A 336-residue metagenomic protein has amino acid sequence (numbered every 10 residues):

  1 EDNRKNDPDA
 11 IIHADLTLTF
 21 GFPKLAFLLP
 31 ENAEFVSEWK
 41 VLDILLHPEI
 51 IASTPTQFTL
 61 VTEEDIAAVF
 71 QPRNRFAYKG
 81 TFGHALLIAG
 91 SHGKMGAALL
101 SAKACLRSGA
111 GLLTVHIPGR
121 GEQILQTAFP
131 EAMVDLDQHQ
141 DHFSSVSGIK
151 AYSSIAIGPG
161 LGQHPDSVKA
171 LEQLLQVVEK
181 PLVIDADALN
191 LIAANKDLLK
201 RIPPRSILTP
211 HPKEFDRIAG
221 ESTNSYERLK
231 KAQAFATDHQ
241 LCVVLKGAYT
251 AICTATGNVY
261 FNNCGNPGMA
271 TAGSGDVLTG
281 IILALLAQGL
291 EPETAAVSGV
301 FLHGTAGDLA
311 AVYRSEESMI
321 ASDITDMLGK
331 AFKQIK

Functional and structural regions predicted by a protein language model:
E1-D7: Proline/glycine-rich low-complexity loops and linkers
I11-L16, F22-L182, A186, N190-I207 (+1 more regions): Small-residue (G/A/S/T)-rich helix-start motifs and N-terminal tracts that mark the onset
